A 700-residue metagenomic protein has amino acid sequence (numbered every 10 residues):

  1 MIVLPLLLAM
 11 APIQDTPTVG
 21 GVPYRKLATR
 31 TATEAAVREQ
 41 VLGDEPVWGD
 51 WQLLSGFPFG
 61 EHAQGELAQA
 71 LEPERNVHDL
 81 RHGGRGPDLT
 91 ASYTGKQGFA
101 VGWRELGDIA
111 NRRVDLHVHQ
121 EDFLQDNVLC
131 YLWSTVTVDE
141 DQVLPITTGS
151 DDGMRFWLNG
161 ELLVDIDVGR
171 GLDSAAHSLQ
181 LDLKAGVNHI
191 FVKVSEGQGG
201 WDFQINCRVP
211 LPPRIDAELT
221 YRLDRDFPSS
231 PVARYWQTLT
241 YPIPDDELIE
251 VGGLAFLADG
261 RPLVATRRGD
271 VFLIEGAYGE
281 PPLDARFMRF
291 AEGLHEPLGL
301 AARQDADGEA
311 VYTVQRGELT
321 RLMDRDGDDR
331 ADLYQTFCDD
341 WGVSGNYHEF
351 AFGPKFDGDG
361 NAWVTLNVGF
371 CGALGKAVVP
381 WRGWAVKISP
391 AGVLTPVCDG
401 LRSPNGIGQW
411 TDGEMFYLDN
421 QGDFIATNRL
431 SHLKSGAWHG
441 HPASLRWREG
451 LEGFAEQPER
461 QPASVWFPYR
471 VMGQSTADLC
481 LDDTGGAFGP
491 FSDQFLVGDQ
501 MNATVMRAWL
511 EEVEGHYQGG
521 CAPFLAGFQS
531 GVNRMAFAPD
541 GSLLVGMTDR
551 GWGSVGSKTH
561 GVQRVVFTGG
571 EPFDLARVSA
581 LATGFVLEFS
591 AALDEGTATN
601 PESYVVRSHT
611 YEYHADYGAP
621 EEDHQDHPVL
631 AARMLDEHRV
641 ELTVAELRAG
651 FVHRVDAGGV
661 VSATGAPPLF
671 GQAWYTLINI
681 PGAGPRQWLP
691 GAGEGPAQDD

Functional and structural regions predicted by a protein language model:
I13-V114, F191-E218, E694-D700: Accessory carbohydrate-binding/adhesion or oligomerization-edge regions at the termini of glycan-active proteins
D126-V136: Short beta-strands within extracellular/lumenal beta-sheet-rich domains
L132-S134, A175-L179, V640: Short strand-edge motifs at loop-to-beta-strand transitions and within beta-strands of extracellular beta-rich domains
V138, Q142-W157, I190: Aromatic-lined ligand-binding clefts that engage carbohydrates, nucleic acids, or primary amines
Q142, K184-G186, F651: A glycine-anchored, Pro-Gly-centered beta-turn/N-cap motif
L158-N206: Beta-strand-rich ligand-recognition modules
I215-V586, E595, D700: Beta-propeller domains with acidic blade repeats across secreted/periplasmic ectodomains and cytosolic WD/CNH propellers
E588-L630, V655-A663, G671-Y675: Short, surface-exposed alpha-helix to beta-strand junction/turn motifs within ectodomains of secreted and cell-envelope
